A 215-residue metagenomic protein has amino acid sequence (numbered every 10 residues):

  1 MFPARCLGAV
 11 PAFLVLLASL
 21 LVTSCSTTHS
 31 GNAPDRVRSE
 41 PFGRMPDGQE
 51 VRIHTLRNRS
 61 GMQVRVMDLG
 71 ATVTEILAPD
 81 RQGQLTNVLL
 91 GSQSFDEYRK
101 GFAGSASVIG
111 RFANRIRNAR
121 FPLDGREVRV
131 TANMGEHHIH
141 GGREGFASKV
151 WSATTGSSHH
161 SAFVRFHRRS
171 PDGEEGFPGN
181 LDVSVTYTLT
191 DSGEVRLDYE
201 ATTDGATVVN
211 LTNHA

Functional and structural regions predicted by a protein language model:
M1-F13: Bacterial N-terminal signal peptides that target proteins for export
P3, S26-A215: Surface-exposed acidic/polar loop and edge beta-strand patches at domain peripheries
V22-S24: C-terminal motif of bacterial Sec signal peptides marking the signal peptidase cleavage site
